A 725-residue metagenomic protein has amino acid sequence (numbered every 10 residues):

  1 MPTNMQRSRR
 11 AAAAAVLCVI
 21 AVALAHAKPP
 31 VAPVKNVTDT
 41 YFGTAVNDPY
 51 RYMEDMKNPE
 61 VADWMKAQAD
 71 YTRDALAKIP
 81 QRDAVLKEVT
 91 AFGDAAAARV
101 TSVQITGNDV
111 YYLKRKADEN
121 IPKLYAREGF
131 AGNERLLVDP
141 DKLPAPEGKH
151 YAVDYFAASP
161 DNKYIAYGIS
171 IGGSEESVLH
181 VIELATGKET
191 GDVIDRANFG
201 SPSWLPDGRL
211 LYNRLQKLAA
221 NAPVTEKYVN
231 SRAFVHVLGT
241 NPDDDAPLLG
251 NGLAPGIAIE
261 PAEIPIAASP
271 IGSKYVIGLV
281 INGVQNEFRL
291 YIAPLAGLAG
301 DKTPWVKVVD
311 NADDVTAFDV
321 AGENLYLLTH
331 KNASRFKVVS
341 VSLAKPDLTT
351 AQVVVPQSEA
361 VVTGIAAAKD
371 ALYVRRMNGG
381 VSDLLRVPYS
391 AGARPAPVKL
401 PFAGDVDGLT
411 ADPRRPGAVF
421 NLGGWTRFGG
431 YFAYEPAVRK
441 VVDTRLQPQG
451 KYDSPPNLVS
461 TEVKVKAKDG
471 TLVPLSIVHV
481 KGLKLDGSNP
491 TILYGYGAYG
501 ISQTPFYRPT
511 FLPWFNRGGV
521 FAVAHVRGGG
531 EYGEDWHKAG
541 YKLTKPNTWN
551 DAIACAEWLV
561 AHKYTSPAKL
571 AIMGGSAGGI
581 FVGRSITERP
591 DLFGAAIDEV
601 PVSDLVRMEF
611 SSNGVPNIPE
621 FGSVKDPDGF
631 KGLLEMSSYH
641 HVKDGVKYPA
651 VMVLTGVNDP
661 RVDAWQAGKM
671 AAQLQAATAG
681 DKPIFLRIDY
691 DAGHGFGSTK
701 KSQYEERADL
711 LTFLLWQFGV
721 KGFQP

Functional and structural regions predicted by a protein language model:
P59-A157, G168, E260-V320, V353 (+7 more regions): Non-catalytic accessory segments flanking enzyme active sites
V110, N162-I165, L210-L211, V276 (+3 more regions): Hydrophobic beta-strand positions that form the internal "hydrophobic ladder" of WD40/Gbeta-like beta-propeller blades
R115-P122, A145-H150, I169-V178, V193-A197 (+7 more regions): A flexible loop/linker signature enriched in serine peptidases of the S9 family
A126-R127, H180-L184, K227-T240, L290-A296 (+2 more regions): Beta-propeller blade signature
L136-P202, P206-G208: A conserved hydrophobic secondary-structure block that centers on an alpha-helix together with its immediately flanking
G252-R335, V341-T349, V355-Q357, I365 (+3 more regions): Long hydrophobic segments that form regular secondary structure
G487-G497: Short beta-strand element of the alpha/beta-hydrolase
T510, R517, V523-P725: Active-site-proximal cap/loop segments of hydrolase catalytic domains
